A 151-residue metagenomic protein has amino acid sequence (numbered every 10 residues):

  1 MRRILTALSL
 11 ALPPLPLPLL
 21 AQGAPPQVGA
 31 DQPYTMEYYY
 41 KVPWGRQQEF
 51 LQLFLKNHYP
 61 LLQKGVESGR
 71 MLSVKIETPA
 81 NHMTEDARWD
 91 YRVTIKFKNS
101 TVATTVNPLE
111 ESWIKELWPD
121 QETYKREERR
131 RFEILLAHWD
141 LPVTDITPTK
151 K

Functional and structural regions predicted by a protein language model:
M1-I4: Positively charged n-region of N-terminal signal peptides that target proteins for export
A7-P18: Bacterial N-terminal signal peptides
L10, L53-K56, L109: Residues within well-ordered alpha-helical secondary structure of globular protein domains
P18-G23, G45, K150-K151: Low-complexity, Gly/Pro
G23-G29, K64-L72, D86-R88, T94-T144 (+1 more regions): An amphipathic, aromatic/His-enriched active-site/gating alpha helix that lines ligand/cofactor pockets
A30-G45: Acidic/histidine-rich, surface-exposed loop or edge segments in extracytoplasmic proteins
R46-S73: Short amphipathic alpha-helical segments
E77-H82: A cross-kingdom feature marking solvent-exposed beta-strand/loop segments within repeated, beta-rich binding/scaffold
